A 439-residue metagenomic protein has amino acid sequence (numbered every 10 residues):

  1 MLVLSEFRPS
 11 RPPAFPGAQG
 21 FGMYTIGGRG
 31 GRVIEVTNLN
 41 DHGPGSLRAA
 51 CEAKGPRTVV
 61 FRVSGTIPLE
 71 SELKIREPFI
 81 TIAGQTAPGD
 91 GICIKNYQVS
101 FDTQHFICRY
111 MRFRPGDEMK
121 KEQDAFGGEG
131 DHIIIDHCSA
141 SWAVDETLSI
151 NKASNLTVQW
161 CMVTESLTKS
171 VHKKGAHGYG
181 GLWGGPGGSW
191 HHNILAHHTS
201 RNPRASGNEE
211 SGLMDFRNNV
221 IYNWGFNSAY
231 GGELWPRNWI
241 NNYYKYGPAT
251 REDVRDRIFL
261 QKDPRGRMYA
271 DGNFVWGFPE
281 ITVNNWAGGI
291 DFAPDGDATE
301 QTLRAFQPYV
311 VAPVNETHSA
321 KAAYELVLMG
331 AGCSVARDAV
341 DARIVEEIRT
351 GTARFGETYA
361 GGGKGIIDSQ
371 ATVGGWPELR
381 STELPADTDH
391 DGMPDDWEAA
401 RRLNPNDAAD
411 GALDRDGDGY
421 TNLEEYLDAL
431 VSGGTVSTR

Functional and structural regions predicted by a protein language model:
M1-R29, G356, G362-K364, W376-L379 (+1 more regions): N-terminal pre-domain segments of enzymes
F15-V59, D410: Acidic Gly/Asp/Thr-rich repetitive segments characteristic of extracellular carbohydrate-active and adhesion proteins
V33, P44, P56-T58, S64-T66 (+14 more regions): Detector for repetitive beta-architecture
I67-G187: Right-handed parallel beta-helix
R76, T164-T168, K174-I240: Long, polar low-complexity repeats
G207-Q370: Extracellular beta-rich repeat passengers
Q370-R439: Extracellular calcium-associated, cysteine-rich motifs in secreted modular proteins
